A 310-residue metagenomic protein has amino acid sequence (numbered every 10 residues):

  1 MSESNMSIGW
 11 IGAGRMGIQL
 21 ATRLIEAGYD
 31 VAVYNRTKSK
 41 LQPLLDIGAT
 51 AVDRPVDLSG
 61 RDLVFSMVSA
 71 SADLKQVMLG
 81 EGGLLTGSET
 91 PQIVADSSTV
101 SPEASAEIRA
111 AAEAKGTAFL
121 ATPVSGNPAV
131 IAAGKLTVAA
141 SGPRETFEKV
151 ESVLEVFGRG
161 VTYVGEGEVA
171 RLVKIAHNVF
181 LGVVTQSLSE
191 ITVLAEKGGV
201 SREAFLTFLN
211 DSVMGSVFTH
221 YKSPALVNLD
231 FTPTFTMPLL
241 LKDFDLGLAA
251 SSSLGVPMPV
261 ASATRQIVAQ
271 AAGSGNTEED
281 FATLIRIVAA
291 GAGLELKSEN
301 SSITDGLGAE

Functional and structural regions predicted by a protein language model:
M1-S59, L63-S66, Q92, P128: NAD(P)+-binding Rossmann beta1-loop-alpha1 motif at the extreme N-terminus of oxidoreductases
V31, A51, F119-L120, V161 (+2 more regions): Hydrophobic beta-strand scaffold residues
P55-A118: Rossmann-fold NAD(P) dinucleotide-binding segment
T99-V179: Rossmann-fold dinucleotide-binding core
V169-A292: Helical "substrate-binding/catalytic lid" subdomain of Rossmann-like NAD(P)-dependent dehydrogenases/reductases
